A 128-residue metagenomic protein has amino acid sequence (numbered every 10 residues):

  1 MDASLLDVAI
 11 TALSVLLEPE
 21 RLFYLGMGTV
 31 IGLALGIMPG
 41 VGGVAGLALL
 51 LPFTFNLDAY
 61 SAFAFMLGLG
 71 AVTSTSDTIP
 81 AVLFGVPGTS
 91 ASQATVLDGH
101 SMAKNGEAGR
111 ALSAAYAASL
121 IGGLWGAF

Functional and structural regions predicted by a protein language model:
M1-Y60: Helix-loop-helix hairpins and the membrane-proximal interhelical loops of multi-pass alpha-helical transport proteins
D7-T11, D58-G68, S76, E107-A108: A cross-family phosphate/adenosyl-ligand binding-site feature
T11, A94-N105: Short amphipathic alpha-helical coupling elements at transmembrane boundaries
L16, T89-S90, G106, A127: Residues at alpha-helix boundaries and the short loops/turns that link adjacent helices
E18, M27, L67, S113-A117: Internal alpha-helical transmembrane segments of multi-pass membrane proteins, especially GPCRs
T29, L33-I37, V41-L47, T73-V86 (+3 more regions): Transmembrane alpha-helical segments of multi-pass membrane transport proteins and ion-pumping complexes
G46-L50, L67, T95: Hydrophobic/aromatic residues in alpha-helical transmembrane segments
Y60-A64, S101-I121: Membrane-interface alpha-helices at helix entry/exit sites of multi-pass transporters
